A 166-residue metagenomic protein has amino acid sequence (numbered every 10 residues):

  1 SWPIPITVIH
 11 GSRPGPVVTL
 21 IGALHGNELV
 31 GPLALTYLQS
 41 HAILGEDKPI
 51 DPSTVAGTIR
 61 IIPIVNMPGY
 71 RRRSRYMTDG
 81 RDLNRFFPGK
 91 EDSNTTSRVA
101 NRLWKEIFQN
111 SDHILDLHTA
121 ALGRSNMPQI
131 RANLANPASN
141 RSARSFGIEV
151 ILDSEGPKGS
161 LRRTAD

Functional and structural regions predicted by a protein language model:
S1-D166: Structured catalytic-domain cores with a bias toward divalent-metal coordination
